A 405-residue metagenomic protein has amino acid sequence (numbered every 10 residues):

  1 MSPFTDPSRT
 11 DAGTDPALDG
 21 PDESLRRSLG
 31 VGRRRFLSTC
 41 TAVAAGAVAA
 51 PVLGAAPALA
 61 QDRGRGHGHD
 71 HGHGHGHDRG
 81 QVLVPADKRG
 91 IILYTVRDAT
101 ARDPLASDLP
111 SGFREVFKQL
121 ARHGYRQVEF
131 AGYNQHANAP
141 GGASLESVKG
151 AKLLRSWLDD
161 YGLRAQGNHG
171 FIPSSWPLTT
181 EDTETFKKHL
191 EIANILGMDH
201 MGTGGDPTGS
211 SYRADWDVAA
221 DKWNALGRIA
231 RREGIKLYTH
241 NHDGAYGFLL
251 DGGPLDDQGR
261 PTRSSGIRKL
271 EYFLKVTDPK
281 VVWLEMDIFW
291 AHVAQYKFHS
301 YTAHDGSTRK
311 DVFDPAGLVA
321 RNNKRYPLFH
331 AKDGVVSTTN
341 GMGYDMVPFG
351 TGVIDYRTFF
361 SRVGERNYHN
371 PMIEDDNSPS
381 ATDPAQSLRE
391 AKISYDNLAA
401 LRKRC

Functional and structural regions predicted by a protein language model:
M1-V31: N-terminal secretory signal peptides
D19, E23-G30, R35-A58: N-terminal export signals
T41-A42, G46, D159, P173-W283 (+1 more regions): Active-site acidic/histidine proton-transfer and metal-coordination neighborhood in alpha/beta enzyme cores
L53-Y94, D98: C-terminal segment of N-terminal export signals and the immediately downstream linker at the start of the mature
G80-P85, F117-R122, A143-Q166, T185-G197 (+4 more regions): Acidic (Asp/Glu)-rich catalytic clusters
D103-L120, T179-E191, D311-L318, Y356: Short, acidic/polar
S111-Y133, L196-G197: Catalytic domains of carbohydrate-active enzymes, especially glycoside hydrolases
A230-P348, V353: Acidic/histidine-rich catalytic cores of soluble enzymes
